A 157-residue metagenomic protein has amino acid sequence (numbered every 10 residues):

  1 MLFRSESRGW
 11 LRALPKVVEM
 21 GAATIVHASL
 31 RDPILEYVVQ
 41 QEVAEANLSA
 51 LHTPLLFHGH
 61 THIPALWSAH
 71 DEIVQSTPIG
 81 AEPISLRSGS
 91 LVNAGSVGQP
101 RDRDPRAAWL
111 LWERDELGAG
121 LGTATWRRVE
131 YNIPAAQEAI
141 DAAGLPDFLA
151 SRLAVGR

Functional and structural regions predicted by a protein language model:
M1-L2: Short, small-residue-biased leader/transition segments that mark boundaries at the very start of proteins
V17-M20, P64-S68, A108-W112: Short beta-strand scaffold segments in enzyme catalytic cores
A23-L51, W67-P78: Active-site-proximal segments of metal-dependent phosphoesterases and phosphodiesterases across multiple
R31-P33, F57-A69, Q99-D104: Active-site environment of divalent metal-dependent phosphoester hydrolases
L48-H52, F57-H58, L117: Basic phosphate/pyrophosphate-binding loop/patch that engages nucleotide-derived ligands
P54, T61-W67, A150-R157: A short, charged
L55-H60, L91-G95: Active-site neighborhood of phospho(di)ester-bond hydrolases with catalytic His/Asp-centered motifs
D71-R157: Acidic, His/Gly-rich catalytic cores of divalent-metal-dependent hydrolytic chemistry
